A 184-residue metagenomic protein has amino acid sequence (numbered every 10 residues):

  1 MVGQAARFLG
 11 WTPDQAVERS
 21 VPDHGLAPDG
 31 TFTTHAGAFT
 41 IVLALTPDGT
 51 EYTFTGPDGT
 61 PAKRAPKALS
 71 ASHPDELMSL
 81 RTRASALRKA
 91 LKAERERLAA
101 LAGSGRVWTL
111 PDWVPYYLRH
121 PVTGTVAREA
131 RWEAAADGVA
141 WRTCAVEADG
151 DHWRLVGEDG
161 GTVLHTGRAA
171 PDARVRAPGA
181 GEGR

Functional and structural regions predicted by a protein language model:
M1-R184: Non-catalytic terminal/accessory regions
